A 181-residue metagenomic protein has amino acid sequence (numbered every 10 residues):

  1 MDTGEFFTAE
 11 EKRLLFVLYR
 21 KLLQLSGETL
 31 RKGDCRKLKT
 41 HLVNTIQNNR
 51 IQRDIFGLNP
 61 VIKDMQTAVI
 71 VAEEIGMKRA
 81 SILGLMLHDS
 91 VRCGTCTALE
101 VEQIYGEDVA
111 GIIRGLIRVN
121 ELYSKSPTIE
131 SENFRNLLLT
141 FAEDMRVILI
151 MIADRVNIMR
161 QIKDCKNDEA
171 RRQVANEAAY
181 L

Functional and structural regions predicted by a protein language model:
M1-L181: Active-site helical microenvironments for divalent-metal-assisted chemistry
